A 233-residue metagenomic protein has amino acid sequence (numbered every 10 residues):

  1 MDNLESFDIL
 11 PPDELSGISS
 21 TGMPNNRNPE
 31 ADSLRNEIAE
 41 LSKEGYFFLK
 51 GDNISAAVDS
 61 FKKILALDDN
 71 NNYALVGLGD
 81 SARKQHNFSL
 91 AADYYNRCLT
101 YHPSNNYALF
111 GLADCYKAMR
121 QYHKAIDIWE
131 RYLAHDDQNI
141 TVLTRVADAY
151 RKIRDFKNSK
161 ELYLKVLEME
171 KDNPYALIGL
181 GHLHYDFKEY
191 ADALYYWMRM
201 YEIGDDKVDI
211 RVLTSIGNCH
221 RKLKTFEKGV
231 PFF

Functional and structural regions predicted by a protein language model:
T21-E40, G204-K207: TPR-adjacent "capping" and linker segments in tetratricopeptide-repeat scaffold/adaptor proteins
I38, N72-Y73, N106-Y107, I140-T141 (+2 more regions): Helix-start (N-cap) detector for alpha-helical repeat units in TPR-like alpha-solenoids, especially tetratricopeptide
K50, K84, A118-M119, K152-I153 (+2 more regions): Register position in tetratricopeptide repeats
L67, Y101, H135-D136, M169 (+1 more regions): Structural marker of alpha-solenoid helical repeat scaffolds
